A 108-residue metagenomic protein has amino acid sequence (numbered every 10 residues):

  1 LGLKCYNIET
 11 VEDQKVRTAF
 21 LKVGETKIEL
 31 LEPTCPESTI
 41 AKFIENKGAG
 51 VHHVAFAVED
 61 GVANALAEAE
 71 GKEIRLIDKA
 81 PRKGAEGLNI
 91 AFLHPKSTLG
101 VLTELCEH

Functional and structural regions predicted by a protein language model:
L1-Q14, V23: Long, hydrophobic N-terminal alpha-helical segment
L3, L21, I28-L31, I40 (+3 more regions): Short, structured motif recognition centered on aromatic/hydrophobic residues
T10-V11, P33-C35: Histidine- and/or cysteine-centered catalytic micro-motif in compact active-site loops
Q14-V16, A49, L88: Loop/turn position at the start of each blade in beta-propeller repeats
A19-F20, I28, N64-H108: Vicinal oxygen chelate
A19-K22, I40-E68: Vicinal oxygen chelate
E25-I28, C35-E37, V62: Short, charged/polar surface micro-motifs in flexible loops or helix N-caps
E37-T39, G84: Serine-centered coil/turn micro-motif
